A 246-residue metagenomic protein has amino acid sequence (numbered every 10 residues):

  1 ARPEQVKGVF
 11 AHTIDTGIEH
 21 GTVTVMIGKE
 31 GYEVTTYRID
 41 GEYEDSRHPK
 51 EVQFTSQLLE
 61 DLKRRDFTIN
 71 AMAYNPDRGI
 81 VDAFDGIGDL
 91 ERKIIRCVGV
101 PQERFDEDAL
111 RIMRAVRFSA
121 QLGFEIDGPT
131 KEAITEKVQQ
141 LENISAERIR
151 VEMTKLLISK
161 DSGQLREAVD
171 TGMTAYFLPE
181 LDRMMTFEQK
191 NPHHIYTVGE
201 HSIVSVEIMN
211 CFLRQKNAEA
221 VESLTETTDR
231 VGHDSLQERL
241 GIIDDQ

Functional and structural regions predicted by a protein language model:
A1-Q246: Catalytic cores of the polymerase beta-like nucleotidyltransferase superfamily and closely associated nucleotide
